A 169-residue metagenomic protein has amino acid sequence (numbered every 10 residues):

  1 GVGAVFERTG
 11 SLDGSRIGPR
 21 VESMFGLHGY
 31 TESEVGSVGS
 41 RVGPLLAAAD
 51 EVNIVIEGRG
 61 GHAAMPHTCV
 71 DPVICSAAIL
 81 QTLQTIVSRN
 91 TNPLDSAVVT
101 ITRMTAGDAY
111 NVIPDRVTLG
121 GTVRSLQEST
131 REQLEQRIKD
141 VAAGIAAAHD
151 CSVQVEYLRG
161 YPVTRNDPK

Functional and structural regions predicted by a protein language model:
G1-P114: Histidine/acidic-residue-rich, glycine-tolerant segments that coordinate divalent metal ions
I74-K169: Metal-dependent amide/peptide-bond hydrolase catalytic core, centered on the "pita-bread" metallohydrolase fold
